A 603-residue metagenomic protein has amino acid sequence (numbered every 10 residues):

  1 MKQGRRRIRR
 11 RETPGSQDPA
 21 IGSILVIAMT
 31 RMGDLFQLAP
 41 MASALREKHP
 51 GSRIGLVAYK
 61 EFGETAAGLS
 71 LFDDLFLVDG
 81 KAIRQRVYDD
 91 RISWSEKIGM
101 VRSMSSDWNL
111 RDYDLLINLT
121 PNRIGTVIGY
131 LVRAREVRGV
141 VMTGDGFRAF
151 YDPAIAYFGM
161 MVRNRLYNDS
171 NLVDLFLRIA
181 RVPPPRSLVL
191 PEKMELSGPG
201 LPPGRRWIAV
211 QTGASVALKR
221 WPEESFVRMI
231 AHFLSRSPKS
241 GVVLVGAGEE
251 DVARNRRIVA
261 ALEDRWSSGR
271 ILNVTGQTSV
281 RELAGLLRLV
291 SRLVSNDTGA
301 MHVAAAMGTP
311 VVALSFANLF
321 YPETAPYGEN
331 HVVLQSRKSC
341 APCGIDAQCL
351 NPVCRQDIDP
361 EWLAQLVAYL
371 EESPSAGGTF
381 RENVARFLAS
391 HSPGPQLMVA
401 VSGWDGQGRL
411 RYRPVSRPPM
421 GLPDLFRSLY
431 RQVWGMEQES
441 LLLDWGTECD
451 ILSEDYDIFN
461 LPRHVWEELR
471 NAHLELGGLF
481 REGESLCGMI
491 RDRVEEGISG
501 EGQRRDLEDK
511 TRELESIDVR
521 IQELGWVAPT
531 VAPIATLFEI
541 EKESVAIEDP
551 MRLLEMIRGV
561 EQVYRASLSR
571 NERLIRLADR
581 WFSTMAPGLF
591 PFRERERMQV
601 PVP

Functional and structural regions predicted by a protein language model:
M1-P603: Catalytic machinery of carbohydrate-active enzymes, primarily nucleotide-sugar-dependent glycosyltransferases
